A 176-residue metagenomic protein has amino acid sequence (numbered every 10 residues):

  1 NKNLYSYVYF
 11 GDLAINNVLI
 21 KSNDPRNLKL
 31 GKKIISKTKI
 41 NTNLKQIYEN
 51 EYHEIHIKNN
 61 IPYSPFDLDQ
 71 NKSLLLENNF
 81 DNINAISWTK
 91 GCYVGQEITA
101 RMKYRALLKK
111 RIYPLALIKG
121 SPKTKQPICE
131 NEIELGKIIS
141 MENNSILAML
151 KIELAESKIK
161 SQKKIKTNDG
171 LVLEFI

Functional and structural regions predicted by a protein language model:
N1-I176: Basic, glycine/lysine-rich polyanion-binding surfaces/domains
